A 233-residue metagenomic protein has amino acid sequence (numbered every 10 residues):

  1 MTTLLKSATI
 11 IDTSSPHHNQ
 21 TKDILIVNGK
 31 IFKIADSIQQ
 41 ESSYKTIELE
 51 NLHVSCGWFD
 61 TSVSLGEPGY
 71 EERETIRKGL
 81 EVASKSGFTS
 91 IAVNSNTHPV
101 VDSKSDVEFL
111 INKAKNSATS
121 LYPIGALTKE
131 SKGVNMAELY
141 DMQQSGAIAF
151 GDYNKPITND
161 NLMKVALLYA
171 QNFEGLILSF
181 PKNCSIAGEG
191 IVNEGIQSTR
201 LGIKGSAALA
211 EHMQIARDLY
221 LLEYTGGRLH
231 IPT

Functional and structural regions predicted by a protein language model:
M1-E41: N-terminal metal-binding scaffold of metallo-dependent hydrolase/deaminase domains
A8, G29, N51, S62 (+6 more regions): Divalent metal-coordination and catalytic microenvironments
I38-V54: Active-site metal-binding motif and surrounding structural segment of the metallo-beta-lactamase
E50-A114: Metal-associated gating/positioning segment near the N- to mid-region
S64-G66, N96-H98, I124-E130, Y153-P156 (+1 more regions): Active-site beta-loop-alpha junctions enriched in small/polar residues
R73-L80, S131-D141, R217: Short, acidic/polar
K113-A126: A glycine-rich helix N-cap at a beta->alpha junction
A137-T233: Histidine/acidic residue-rich metal-binding segments in metalloenzymes
